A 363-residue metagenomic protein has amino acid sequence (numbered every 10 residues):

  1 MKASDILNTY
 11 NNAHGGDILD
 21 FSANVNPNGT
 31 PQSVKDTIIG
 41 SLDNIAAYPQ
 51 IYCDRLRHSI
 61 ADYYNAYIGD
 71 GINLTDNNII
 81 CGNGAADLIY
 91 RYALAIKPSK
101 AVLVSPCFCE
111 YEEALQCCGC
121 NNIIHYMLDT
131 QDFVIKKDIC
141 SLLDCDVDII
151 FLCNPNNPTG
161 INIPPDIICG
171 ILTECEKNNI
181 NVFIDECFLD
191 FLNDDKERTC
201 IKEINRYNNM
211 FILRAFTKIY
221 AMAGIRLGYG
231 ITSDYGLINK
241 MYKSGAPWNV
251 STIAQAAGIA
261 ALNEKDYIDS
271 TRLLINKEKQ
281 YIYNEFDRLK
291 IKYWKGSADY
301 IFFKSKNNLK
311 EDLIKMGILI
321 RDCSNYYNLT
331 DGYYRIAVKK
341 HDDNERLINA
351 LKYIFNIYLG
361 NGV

Functional and structural regions predicted by a protein language model:
M1-A47, S59: N-terminal "arm"/small-domain region of PLP-dependent enzymes with the aminotransferase-like
T30-S33, Y52, N209-F286, I291-W294: PLP-dependent aminotransferase class I/II
P49, D62-R91: Short loop-beta-helix segment that forms the pyridoxal 5′-phosphate
L94-L152: PLP-dependent aminotransferase-like
C118, K177-N178, Y207, L289: Helix C-cap/helix->beta junction micro-motif
D129, N276, F286-G317: Conserved PLP-binding catalytic core of the aspartate aminotransferase-like
T130-L192: Active-site phosphate-binding strand-loop segment of PLP-dependent enzymes
D166, K315-M316, N325-V363: PLP-dependent enzyme catalytic core of the Aspartate aminotransferase-like
